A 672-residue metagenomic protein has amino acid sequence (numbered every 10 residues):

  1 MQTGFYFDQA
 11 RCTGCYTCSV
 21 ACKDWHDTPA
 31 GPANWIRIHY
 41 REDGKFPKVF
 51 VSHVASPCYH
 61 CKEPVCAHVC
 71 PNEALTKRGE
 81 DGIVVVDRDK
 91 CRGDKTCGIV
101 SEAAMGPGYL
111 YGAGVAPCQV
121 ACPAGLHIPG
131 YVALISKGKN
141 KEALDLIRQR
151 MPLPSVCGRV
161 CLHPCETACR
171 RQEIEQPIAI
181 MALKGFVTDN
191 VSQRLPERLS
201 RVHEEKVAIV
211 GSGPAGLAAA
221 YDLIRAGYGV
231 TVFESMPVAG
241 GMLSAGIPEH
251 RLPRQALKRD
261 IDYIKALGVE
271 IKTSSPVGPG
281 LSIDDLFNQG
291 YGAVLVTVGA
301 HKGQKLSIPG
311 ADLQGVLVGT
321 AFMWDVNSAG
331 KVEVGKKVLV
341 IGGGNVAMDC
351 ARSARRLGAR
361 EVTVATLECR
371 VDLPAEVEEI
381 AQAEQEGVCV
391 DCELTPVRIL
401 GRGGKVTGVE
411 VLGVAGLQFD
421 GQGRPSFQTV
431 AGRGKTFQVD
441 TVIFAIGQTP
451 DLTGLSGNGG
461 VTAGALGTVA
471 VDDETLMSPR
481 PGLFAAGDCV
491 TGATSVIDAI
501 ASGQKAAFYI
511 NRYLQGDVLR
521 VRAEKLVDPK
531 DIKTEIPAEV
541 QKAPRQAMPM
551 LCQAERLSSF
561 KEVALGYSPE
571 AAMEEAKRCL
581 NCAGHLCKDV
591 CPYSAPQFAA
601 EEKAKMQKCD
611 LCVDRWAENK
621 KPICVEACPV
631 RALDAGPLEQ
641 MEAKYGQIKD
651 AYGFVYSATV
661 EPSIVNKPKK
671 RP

Functional and structural regions predicted by a protein language model:
M1-G112, G503, G516, R520-E562 (+1 more regions): Non-ligating segments of multi-cofactor redox enzymes
Q119-V120, A124-R198, K265, T273 (+3 more regions): Glycine/serine-rich phosphate-binding loop and adjoining beta1-alpha1 elements at the start of nucleotide-handling
I135, E142, R201-V210, K258-I308 (+4 more regions): Feature captures the FAD/FMN-dependent oxidoreductase FAD-binding
F186-R201, R259-P279, G303-L357, A463-P479: Glycine-rich dinucleotide-binding loop and its adjacent helix/turn
E205-T231, A347-R355: N-terminal Rossmann-like FAD-binding beta1-loop-alpha1 element of flavoenzymes
V232, M236-K272, W324-V326, A351-R398 (+1 more regions): Rossmann-like dinucleotide-binding cores of NAD(P)H-dependent redox enzymes
D312-G335, F419-A493, F508: FAD-site-proximal beta/loop scaffold in flavoenzymes
C350, A486-Q515: A conserved FAD-binding loop/helix module that cradles the flavin
